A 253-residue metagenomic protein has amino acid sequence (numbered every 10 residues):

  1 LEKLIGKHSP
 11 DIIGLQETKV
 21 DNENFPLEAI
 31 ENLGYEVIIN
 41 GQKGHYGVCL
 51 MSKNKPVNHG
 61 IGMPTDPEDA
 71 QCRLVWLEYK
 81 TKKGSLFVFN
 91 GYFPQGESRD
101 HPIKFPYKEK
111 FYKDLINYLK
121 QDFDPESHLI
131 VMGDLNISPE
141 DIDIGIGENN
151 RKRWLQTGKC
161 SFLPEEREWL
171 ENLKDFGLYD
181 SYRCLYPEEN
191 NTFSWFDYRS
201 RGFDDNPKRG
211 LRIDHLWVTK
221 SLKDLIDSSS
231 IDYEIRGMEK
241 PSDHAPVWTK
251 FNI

Functional and structural regions predicted by a protein language model:
L4-E23, V88, L115-D143, S181 (+3 more regions): Active-site beta-strand/loop signature of hydrolases that rely on acidic residues for catalysis
E17-D100: Structured beta-strand-rich core segments of catalytic domains in phosphoester-bond hydrolases
N22-N24, G47-V48, G96-D100, S138-E148 (+2 more regions): Short catalytic/ligand-binding loop motif for oxyanion handling, primarily in non-cytosolic enzymes, centered on
L33, F111-I213: Metal-dependent phosphoesterases centered on the DNase I-like endonuclease/exonuclease/phosphatase
G44-H59, F203-L225, F251: Conserved beta strand-loop-helix elements of the APE1-like EEP
S52-N54, L77-K83, T219-K220, S242 (+1 more regions): Active-site beta-strand termini and strand-to-loop segments that position acidic
P64-T65, F93-Y112, R153-G158: Surface-exposed cleft-lining segments at the edges of enzyme active sites
G202-P207, I235-P241: Short proline/glycine-enriched turn/loop segments at secondary-structure junctions
